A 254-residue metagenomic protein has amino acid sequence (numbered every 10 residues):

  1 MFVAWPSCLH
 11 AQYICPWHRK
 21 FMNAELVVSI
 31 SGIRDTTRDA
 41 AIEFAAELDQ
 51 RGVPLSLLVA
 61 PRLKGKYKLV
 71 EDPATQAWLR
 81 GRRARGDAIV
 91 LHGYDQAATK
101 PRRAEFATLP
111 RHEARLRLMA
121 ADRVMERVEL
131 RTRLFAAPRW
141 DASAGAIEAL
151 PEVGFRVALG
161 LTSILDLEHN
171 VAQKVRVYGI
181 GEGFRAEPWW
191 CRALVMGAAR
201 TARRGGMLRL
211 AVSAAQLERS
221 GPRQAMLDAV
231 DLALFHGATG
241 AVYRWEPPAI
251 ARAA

Functional and structural regions predicted by a protein language model:
W5-P6: Intrinsic, low-complexity polybasic segments
Y13, H18, R51, L63-V70 (+5 more regions): Active-site-adjacent pocket scaffolds in enzyme catalytic domains
C15-R85, R223: Active-site beta->alpha N-cap acidic-glycine motif
R38, Q76, T108-L116, P188-C191 (+1 more regions): Non-membrane alpha-helical structural segments and their capping/turn regions in soluble enzymes
P54, L58-A146, M207-A214: Metal-dependent polysaccharide deacetylase catalytic core of the NodB/CE4 family, i.e., the active-site-bearing domain
V157, M207, V212-A254: C-terminal domain-boundary segment and adjacent tail
